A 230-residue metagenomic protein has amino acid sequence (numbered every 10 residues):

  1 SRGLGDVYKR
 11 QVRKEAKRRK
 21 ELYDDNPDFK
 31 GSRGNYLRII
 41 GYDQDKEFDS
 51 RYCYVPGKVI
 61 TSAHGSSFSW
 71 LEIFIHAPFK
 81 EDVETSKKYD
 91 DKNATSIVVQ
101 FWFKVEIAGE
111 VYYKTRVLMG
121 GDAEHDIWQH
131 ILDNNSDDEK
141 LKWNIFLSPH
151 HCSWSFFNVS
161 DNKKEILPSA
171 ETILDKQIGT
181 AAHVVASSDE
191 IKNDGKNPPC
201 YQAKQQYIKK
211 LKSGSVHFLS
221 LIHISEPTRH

Functional and structural regions predicted by a protein language model:
S1, F79-T180, V184-P198: Active-site-proximal loop/helix segments of hydrolase catalytic cores
S1-V117, D189-S225, R229: Flexible, acidic/histidine-containing loops and adjacent segments that form or flank the divalent-metal
